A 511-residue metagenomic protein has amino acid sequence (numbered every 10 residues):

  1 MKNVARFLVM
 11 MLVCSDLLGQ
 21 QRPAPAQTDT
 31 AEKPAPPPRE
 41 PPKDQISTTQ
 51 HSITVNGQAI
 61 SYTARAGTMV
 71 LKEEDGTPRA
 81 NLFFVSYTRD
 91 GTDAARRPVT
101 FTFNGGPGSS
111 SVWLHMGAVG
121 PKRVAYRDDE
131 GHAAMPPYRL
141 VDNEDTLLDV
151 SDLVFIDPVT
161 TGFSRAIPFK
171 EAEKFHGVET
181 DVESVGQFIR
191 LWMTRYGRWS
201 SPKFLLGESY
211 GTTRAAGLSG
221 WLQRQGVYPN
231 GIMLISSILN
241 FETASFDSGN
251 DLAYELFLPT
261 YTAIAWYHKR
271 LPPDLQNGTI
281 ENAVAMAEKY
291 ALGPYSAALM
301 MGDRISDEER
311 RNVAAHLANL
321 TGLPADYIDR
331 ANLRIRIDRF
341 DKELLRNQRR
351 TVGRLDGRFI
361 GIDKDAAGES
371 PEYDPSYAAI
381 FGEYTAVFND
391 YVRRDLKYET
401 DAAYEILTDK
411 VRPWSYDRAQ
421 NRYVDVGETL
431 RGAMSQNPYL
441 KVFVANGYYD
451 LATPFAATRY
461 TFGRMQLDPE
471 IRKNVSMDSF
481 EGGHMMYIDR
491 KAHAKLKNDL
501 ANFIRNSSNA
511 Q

Functional and structural regions predicted by a protein language model:
R22-P36, G76-K174: N-terminal cap/lid subdomain of alpha/beta-hydrolase-fold enzymes
P38-G76, G447: Mature N-terminal segment immediately following signal peptide/propeptide cleavage in secreted/periplasmic
P121-Y126, L222-L320: A catalytic-pocket lid/entrance helix-loop region that shapes and gates access to the active site across common
L148-S151, P158, F175-T194: Alpha/beta-hydrolase active-site loop
G197-Y210: Alpha/beta-hydrolase fold nucleophile elbow
A298-A452: Alpha/beta-hydrolase fold catalytic core
L451-N474: Active-site-adjacent alpha-helix of alpha/beta-hydrolase-fold enzymes
E481-A492: Catalytic histidine-centered segment of alpha/beta-hydrolase-like enzymes
